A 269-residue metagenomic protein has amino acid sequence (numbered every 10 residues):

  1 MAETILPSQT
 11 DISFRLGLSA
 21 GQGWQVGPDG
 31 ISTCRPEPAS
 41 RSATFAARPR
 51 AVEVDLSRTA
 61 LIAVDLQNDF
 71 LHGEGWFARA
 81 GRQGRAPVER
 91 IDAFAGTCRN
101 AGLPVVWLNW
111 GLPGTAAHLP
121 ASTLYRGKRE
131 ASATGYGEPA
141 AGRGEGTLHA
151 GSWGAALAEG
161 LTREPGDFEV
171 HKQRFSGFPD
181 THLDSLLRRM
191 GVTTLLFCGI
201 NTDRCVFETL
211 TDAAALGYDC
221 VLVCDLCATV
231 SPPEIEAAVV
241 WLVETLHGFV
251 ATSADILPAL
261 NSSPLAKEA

Functional and structural regions predicted by a protein language model:
M1-A60, G96-A101, R126-A269: Active-site-adjacent betaalpha module
S57, G75-C98, L103-W110: A short alpha/beta connector and helix-capping loop motif
A60-F70: Acidic-leg catalytic submotif of subtilisin-like serine proteases
L66, W110, D225: Active-site loop/turn elements of alpha/beta-hydrolase fold enzymes, especially the short glycine-/histidine-rich
D69, P113, T229: Active-site loop signature of alpha/beta-hydrolase-fold enzymes
H72-A80, P120-A121, A213: Surface-exposed, active-site-proximal loop segments in enzymatic domains
G114-A131: Aromatic- and acidic-residue-enriched segments that line the glycan-binding/catalytic groove of carbohydrate-active
